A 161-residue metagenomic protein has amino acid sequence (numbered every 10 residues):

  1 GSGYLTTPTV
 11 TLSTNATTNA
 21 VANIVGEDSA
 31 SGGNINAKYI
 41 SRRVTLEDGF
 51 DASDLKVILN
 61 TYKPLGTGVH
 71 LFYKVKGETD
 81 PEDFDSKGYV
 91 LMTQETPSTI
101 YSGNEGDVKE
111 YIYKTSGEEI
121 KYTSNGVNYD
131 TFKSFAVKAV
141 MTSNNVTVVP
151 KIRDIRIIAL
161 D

Functional and structural regions predicted by a protein language model:
G1-E27: Conserved, function-critical positions that sit in or immediately flank catalytic and ligand-binding motifs
E27-D161: Beta-strand-rich ligand- or partner-binding modules with a strong bias toward extracellular/periplasmic carbohydrate
